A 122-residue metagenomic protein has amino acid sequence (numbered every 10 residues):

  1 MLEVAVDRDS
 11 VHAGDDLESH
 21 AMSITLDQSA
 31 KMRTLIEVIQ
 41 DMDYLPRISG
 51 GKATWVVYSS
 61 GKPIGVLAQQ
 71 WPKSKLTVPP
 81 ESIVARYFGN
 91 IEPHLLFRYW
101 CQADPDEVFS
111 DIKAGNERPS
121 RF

Functional and structural regions predicted by a protein language model:
L2-I24, Q28, R33-F122: Ubiquitin system architectures
